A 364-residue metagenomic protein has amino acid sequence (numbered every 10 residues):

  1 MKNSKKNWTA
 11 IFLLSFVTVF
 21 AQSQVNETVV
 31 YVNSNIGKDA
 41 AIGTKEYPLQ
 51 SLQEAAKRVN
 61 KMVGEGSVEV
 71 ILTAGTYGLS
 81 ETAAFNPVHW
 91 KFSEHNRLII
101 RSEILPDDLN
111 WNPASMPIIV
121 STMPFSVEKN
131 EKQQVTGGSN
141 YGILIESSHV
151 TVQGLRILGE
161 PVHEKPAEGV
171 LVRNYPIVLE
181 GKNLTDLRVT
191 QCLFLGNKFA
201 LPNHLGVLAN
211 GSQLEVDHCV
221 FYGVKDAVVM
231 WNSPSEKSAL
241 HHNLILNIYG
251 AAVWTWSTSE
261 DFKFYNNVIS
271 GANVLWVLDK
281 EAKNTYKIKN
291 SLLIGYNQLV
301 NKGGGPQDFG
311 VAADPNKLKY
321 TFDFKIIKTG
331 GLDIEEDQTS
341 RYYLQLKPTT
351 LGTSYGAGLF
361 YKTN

Functional and structural regions predicted by a protein language model:
M1-V25: Bacterial Sec-dependent N-terminal signal peptides
A21-E54, T76, I326-E336: Right-handed parallel beta-helix/beta-solenoid
S34-T73, A84, Q345-T363: Acidic Gly/Asp/Thr-rich repetitive segments characteristic of extracellular carbohydrate-active and adhesion proteins
Q53-I118: N-terminal, post-signal-peptide segments of secreted/periplasmic proteins
A83-F92, L109-N110, I118, Y141-E146 (+6 more regions): Glycine-rich beta-solenoid repeat tracts in large extracellular/virion proteins
K91-K165, K198: Right-handed parallel beta-helix/beta-spiral solenoid domain characteristic of secreted/periplasmic
S148-P161, N183-K198, H204, G211-V229 (+4 more regions): Right-handed parallel beta-helix
E281-N364: Acidic, glycine- and Ser/Thr-rich low-complexity intrinsically disordered tracts in extracellular/secreted proteins
